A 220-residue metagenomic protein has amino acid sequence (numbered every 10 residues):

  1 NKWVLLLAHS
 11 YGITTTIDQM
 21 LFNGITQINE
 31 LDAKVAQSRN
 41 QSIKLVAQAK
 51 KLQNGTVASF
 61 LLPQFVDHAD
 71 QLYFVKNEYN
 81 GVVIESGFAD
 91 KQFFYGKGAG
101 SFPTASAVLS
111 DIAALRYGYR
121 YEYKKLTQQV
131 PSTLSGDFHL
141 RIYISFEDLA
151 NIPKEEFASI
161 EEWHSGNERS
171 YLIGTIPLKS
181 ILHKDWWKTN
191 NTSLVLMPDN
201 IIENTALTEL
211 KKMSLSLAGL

Functional and structural regions predicted by a protein language model:
N1-F74, Y79-G81: Substrate-binding/catalytic subdomain of NAD(P)-dependent oxidoreductase enzymes
K2, K34, K44, K50-K51 (+9 more regions): Context-gated lysine
I13-I17, E30, V46, Q53 (+7 more regions): Generic marker of "main functional regions" within proteins
A33-I43, K91-A99, P103, E161-E168: Short secondary-structure transition/capping segments
K44-Q48, A99-I112, S170-I181: A short, terminal or domain-edge coil/loop segment
A47-A49, F65, F88, G98 (+3 more regions): A broadly conserved detector of short glycine/acidic/proline-rich loop/turn motifs that flank catalytic sites and bind
A58-S145: Catalytic, metal-anchored helix/loop core of enzyme active sites in primary metabolism
I112-L220: A conserved regulatory-domain signal marking ACT and ACT-like small-molecule sensing domains and adjacent regulatory
